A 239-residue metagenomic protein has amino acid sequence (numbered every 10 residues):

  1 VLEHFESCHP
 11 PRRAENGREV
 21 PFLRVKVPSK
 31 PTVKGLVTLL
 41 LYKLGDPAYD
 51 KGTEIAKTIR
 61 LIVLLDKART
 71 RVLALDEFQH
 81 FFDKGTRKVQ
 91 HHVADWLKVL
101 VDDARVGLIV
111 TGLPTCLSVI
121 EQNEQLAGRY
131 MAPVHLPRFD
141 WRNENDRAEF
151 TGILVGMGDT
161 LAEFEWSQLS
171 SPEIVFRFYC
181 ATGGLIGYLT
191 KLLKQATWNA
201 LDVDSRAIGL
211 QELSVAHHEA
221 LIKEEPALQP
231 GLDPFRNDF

Functional and structural regions predicted by a protein language model:
V1-R18: P-loop NTPase Walker A phosphate-binding motif
E3-H4, L39, R87-Q90, N123-L126: Short, glycine/charged-enriched secondary-structure capping and boundary segments
S7-P11, D46-D50, E163: Conserved helix-loop functional segments at active or binding sites
E19, T32-L39, P47-W96, L100-G107 (+2 more regions): Mid-core helix/loop region of P-loop NTP-binding domains shared across ATPases and GTPases
V20-F22, M131: Short, solvent-exposed beta-strand edge segments and adjacent coil->beta transition regions
F22-P31: A short hydrophobic beta-strand->loop->alpha-helix junction that borders the nucleotide-binding pocket of P-loop NTPases
H80-G85, V93-L169, E173: The catalytic "switch" region of P-loop NTPases
N143, T151-G152, G156-F239: C-terminal alpha-helical "lid" subdomain
